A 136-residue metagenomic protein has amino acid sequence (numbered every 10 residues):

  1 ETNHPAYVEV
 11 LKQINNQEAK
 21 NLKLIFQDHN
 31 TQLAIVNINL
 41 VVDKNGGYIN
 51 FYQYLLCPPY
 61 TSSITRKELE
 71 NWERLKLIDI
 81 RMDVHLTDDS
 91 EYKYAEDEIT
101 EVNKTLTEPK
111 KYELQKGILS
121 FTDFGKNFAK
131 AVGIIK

Functional and structural regions predicted by a protein language model:
P5-P58: Short amphipathic alpha-helical interface segments
A6-V10, E68, F124: Short, hydrophobic/aromatic alpha-helical segments in well-folded domains
V10-L11, T61, L114-G117: Generic alpha-helical structural element
F26-Q27, L77, K130: Residue-level marker of positions within ordered structural domains that often coincide with functionally constrained
T31, I78-R81, I134: Intrinsically disordered or highly flexible coil/loop and linker segments, enriched in small and charged/polar residues
L55-S90, D97: Short amphipathic alpha-helical interaction segments
D88-K136: Short, amphipathic alpha-helical interaction segments positioned at domain boundaries
